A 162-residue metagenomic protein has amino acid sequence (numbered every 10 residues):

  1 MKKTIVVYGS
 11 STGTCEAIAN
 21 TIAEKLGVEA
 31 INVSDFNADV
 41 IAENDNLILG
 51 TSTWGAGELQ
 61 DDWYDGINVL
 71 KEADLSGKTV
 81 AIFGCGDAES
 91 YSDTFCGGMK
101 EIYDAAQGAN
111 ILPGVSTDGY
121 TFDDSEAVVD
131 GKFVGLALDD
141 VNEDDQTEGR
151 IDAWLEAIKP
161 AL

Functional and structural regions predicted by a protein language model:
K2, A42: Structured loop/turn residues at beta-strand edges in well-structured enzyme cores
K3-K25: N-terminal beta1-alpha1 ligand-phosphate binding loop
G9-T12, D35, T53: Short, surface-exposed acidic/glycine-rich loop or hinge patches that mediate macromolecular interfaces
K25, E29, E43-L47, T51-L162: FMN-binding flavodoxin-like domain, especially the glycine-rich phosphate-binding loop
G27-A38: A short beta-strand-loop structural module common to alpha/beta enzyme folds
